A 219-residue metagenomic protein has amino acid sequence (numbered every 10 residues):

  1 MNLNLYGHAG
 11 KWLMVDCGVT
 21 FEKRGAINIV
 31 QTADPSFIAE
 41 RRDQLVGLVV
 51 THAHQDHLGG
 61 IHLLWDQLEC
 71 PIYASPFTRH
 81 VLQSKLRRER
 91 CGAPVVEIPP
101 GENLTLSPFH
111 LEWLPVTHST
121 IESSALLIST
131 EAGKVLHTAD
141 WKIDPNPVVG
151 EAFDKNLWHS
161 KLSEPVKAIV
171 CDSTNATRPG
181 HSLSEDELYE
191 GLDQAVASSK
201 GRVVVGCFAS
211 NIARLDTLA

Functional and structural regions predicted by a protein language model:
M1-V49, H54-A219: His/Asp/Glu-rich metal-coordinating catalytic cores of metallo-dependent phosphodiesterases/hydrolases acting on
